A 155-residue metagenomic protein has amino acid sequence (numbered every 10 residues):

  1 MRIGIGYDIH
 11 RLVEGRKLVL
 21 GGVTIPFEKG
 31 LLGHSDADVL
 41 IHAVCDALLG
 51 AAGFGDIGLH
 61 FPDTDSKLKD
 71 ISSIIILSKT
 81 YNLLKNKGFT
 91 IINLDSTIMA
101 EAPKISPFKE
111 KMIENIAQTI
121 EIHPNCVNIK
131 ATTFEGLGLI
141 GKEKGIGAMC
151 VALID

Functional and structural regions predicted by a protein language model:
M1-E110, I120: RNase III-family endoribonuclease catalytic core
V19-L20, M112, K142-G145: Short, glycine/charged-enriched secondary-structure capping and boundary segments
L83, N115, T119, L153: Mid-sequence acidic-hydrophobic segments that form the walls of catalytic/ligand-binding cavities or oligomerization
D95-K104, F108-G141: Short, conserved loop-to-beta-strand elements that form functional interface hotspots
I140-D155: C-terminal edge-of-domain segments
